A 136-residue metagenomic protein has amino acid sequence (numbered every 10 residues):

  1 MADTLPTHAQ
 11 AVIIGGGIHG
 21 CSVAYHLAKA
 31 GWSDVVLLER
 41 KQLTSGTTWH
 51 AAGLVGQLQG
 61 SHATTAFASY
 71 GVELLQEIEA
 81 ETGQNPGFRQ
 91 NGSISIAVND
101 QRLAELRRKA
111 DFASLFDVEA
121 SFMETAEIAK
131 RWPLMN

Functional and structural regions predicted by a protein language model:
D3-H19, V36: Beta1/beta-strand and adjacent pyrophosphate-binding region of the FAD-binding site in flavoprotein oxidoreductases
D3-P6, K29, F88: Short, flexible hinge/linker loops that cap or flank conserved catalytic cores
H8-A9, W32-S33, N91, V118: Short coil/turn connectors at secondary-structure junctions
G17, R40-K41, N99: Fold-independent oxyanion-binding glycine-rich loops and adjacent beta-strand/coil segments at enzyme active sites
L27-A28, A113: Hydrophobic alpha-helical packing residues
A28-W49: Glycine-rich FAD pyrophosphate-binding loop
G53-L134: Dinucleotide-binding Rossmann-like beta1-alpha1 core, especially the glycine-rich loop that anchors the ADP
